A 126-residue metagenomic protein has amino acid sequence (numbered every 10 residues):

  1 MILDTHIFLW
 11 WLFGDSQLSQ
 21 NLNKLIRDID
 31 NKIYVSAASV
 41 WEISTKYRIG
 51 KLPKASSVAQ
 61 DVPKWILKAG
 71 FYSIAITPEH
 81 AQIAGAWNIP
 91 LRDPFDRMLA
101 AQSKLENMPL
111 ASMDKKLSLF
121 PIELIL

Functional and structural regions predicted by a protein language model:
M1-V35, I49-K64, E106, K115-S118: Short, well-structured N-terminal submotif of metal-dependent ribonuclease cores
T5-H6, I43, A84, S103: Generic structural signal for small/hydrophobic residues in well-ordered secondary structure, especially within
I7, S39-V40, H80, L99 (+1 more regions): Alpha-helix capping/helix-boundary segments
V35-A38, I76: Short glycine/serine/threonine-enriched helix-capping/active-site loop that flanks the nucleotide-sugar donor pocket
A37-T45: Short, conserved active-site loops that position catalytic residues or coordinate cofactors/metal ions across diverse
E42, I83-A86, L119-F120: Phosphate- and divalent-cation-binding pockets in alpha/beta enzyme and binding domains that engage nucleotide-derived
A55-A59, L67-M113: Active-site neighborhoods of divalent-metal-dependent phosphate/nucleic-acid chemistry enzymes
P121-L126: Active-site regions of enzymes building and remodeling cell-envelope glycoconjugates
